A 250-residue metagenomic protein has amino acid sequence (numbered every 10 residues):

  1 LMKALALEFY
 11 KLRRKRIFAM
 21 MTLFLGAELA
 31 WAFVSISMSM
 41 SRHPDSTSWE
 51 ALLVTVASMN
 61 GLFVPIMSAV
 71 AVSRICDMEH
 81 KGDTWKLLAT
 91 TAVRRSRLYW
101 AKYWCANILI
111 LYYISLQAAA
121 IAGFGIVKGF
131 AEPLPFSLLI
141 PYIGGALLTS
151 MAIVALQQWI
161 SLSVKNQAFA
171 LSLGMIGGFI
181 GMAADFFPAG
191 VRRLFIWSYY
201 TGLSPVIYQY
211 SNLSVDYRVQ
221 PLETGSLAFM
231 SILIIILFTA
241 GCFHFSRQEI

Functional and structural regions predicted by a protein language model:
L1-L25: Aromatic- and glycine-rich beta-strand/loop motifs that create alpha-glucan
F18, W49, W85, W159 (+1 more regions): Tryptophan-centric aromatic hotspots in well-structured domains and transmembrane helices
F24-S68, W100-K165, G174, M182 (+1 more regions): Secretory targeting signals
S35-A51, L171, I176-I250: Terminal transmembrane helical anchor/hairpin motif
S39-H43, D77-H80, T84, F124-E132 (+5 more regions): Membrane-interfacial segments
M67-H80, W85, A155-A168, M230-Q248: Transmembrane alpha-helical segments in integral membrane proteins
I75-N107: Helix-loop-helix units of permease transmembrane domains in multi-pass membrane transporters, especially ABC
